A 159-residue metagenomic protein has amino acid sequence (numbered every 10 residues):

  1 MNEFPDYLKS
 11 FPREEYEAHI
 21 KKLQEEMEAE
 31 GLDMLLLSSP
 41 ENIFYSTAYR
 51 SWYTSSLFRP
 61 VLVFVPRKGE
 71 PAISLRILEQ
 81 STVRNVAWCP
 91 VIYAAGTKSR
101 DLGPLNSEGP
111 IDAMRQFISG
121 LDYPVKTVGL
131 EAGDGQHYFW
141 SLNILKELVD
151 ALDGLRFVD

Functional and structural regions predicted by a protein language model:
M1-D159: A composition/biophysics-driven feature that prefers long, compositionally simple stretches
